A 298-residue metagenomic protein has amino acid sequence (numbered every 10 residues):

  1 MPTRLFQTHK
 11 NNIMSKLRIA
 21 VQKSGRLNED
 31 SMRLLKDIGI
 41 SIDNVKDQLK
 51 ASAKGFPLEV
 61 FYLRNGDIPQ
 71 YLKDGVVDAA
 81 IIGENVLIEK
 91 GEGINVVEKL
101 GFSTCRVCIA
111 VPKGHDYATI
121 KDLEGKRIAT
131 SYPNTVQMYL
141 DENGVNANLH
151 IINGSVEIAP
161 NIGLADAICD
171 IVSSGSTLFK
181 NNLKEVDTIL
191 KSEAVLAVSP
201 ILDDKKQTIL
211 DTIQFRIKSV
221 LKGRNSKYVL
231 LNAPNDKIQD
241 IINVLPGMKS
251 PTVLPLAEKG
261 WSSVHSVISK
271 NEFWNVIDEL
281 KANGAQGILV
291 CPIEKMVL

Functional and structural regions predicted by a protein language model:
P2-I13: Short, Lys/Arg-enriched N-terminal segments with co-localized hydrophobic residues within the first ~10-30 amino acids
M14-L58, E84-N95, G101-S103, G114-L298: Small-molecule-sensing regulatory modules
S52-Q70: Active-site-flanking structural segment that lines cofactor/substrate pockets
G66-Y71, V76-G93: Pocket-flanking alpha-helical
C105-C108: Active-site-proximal cofactor/substrate-binding loop regions of enzyme domains
